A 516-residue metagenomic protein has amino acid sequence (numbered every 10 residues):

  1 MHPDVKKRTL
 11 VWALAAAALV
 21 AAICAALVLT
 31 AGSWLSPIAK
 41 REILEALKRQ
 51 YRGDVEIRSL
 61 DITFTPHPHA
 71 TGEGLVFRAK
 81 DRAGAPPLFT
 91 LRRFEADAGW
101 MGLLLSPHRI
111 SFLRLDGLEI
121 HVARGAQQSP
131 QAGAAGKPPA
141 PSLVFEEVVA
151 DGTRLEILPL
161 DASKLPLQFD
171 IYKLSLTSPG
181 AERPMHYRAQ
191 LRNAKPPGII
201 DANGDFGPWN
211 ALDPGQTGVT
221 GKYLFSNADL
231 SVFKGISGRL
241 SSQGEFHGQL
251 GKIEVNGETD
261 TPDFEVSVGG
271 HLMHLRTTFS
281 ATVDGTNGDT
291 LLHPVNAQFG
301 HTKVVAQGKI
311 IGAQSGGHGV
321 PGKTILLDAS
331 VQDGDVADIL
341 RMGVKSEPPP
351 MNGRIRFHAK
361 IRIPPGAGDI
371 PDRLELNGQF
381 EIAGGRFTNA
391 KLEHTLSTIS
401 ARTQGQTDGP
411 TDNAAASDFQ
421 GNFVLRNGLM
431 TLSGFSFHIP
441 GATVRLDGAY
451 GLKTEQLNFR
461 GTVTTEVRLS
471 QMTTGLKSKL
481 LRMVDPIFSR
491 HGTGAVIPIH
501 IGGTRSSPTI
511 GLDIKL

Functional and structural regions predicted by a protein language model:
P3-A21: N-terminal Sec-pathway targeting helices
R8-T9, G99, T474-K479: Coil-to-alpha-helix initiation sites in intrinsically disordered, low-complexity, charged segments
C24-R124: Terminal hydrophobic membrane-targeting helix
H67-P86, S111-F112, D116-H121, E147-V149 (+4 more regions): Small-residue helix/turn framework positions
G102-S106, H121-Q131, E156-L165, T388-L392 (+1 more regions): Short acidic, Gly/Pro-enriched loop/turn segments at secondary-structure junctions
S129-P141: Intrinsic-disorder/low-complexity linker and hinge segments
S506-L516: Gram-negative outer-membrane assembly/targeting C-terminal domains
